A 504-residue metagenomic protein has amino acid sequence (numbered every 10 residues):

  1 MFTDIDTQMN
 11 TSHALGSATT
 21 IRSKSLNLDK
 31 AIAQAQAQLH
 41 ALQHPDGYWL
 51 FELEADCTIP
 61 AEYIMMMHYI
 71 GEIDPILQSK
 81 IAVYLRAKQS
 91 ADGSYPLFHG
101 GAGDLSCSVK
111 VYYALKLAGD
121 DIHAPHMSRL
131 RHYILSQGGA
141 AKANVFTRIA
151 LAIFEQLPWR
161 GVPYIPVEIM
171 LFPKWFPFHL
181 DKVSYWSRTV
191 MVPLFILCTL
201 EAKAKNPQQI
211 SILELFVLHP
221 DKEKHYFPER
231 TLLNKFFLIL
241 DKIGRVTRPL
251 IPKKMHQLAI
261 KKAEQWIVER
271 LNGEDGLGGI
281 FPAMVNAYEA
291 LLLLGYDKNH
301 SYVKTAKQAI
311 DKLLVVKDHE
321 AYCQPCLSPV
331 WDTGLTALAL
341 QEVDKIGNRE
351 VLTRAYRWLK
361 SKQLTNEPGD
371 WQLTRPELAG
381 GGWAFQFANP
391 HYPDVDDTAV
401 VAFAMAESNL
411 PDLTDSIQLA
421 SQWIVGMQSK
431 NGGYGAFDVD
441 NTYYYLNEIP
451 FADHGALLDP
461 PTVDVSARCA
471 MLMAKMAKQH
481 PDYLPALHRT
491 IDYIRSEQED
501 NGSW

Functional and structural regions predicted by a protein language model:
M1-W504: Preference for long, amphipathic alpha-helical scaffolds in soluble/luminal domains and all-alpha bundles
